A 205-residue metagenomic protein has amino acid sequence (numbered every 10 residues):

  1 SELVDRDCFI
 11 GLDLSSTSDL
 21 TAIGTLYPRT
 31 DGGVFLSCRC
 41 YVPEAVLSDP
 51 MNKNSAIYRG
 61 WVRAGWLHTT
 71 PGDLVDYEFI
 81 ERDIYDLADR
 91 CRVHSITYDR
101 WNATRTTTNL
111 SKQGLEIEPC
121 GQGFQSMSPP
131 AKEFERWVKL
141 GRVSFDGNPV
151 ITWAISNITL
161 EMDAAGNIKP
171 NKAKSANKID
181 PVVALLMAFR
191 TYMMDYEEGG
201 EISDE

Functional and structural regions predicted by a protein language model:
S1-Q122, S128, K132, F145-E205: RNase H-like, metal-dependent nuclease domains and their acidic two-metal-ion catalytic environment used
A131-L140: Short, surface-exposed amphipathic charged segments that create phosphate/polyanion-binding patches used for binding
